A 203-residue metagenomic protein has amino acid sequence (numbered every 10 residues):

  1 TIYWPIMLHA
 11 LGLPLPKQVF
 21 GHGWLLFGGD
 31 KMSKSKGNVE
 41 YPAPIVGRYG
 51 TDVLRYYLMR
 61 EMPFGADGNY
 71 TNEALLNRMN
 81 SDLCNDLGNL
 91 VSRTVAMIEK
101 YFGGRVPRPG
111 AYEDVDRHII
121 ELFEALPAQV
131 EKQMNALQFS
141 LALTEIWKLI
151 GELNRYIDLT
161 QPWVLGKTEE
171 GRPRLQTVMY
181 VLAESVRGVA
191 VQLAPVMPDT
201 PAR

Functional and structural regions predicted by a protein language model:
I2-L11: Short active-site loop/helix that positions an aromatic residue
P5, A43, V191: Active-site phosphate/pyrophosphate- and oxyanion-stabilizing loops and adjacent acidic/basic residues in soluble
H9, G47, N135: Short polybasic/polar patches that bind polyanions
P14: Helix-loop-beta element that forms the nucleotide-linked donor phosphate-binding surface in glycosyltransferases
Q18-G21: Beta-strand segments within the central parallel beta-sheet cores of soluble alpha/beta enzyme folds
G23-Y112, R117: Catalytic adenosine-cofactor/nucleotide-binding cores of aminoacyl-tRNA synthetases and other
E61, A74-Y112, L122-R203: Helix-rich, typically C-terminal accessory recognition domains appended to large enzymatic cores
